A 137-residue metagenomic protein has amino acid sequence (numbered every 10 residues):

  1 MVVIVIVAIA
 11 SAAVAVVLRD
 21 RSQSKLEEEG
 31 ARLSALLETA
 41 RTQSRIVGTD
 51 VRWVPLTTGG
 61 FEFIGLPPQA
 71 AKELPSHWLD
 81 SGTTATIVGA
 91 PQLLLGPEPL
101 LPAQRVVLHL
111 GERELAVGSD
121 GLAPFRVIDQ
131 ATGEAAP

Functional and structural regions predicted by a protein language model:
M1-I4, I9-T42, I46, D50 (+1 more regions): N-terminal helix-rich module
